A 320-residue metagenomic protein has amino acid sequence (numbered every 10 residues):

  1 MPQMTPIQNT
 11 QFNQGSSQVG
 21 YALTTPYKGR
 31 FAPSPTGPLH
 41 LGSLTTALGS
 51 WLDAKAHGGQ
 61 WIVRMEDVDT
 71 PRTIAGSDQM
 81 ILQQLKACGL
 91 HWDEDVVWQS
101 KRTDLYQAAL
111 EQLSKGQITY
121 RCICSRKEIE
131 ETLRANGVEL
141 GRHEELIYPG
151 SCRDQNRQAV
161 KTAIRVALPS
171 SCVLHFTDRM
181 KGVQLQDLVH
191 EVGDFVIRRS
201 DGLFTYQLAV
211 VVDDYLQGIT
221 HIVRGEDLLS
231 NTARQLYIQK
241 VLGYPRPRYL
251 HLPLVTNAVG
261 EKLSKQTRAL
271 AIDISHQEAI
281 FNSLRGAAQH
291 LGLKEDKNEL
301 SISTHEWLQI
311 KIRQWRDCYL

Functional and structural regions predicted by a protein language model:
M1-P38, R157, K161, P169-C172 (+1 more regions): Non-catalytic terminal extensions that flank enzyme cores
P2-G137, D227, N231-Y244, K297-I302: N-terminal Rossmann-like or analogous alpha/beta NTP/dinucleotide-binding catalytic cores that position adenine
H40, R102-Q107, V166, Q207-L208 (+4 more regions): Noncatalytic linker/hinge segments flanking ATPase motor cores
S77-Q184, L188-E191, T304-L320: Active-site neighborhoods of enzyme catalytic cores
K127-S275: Active-site cores that bind ATP or allylic diphosphates and position pyrophosphate for catalysis
